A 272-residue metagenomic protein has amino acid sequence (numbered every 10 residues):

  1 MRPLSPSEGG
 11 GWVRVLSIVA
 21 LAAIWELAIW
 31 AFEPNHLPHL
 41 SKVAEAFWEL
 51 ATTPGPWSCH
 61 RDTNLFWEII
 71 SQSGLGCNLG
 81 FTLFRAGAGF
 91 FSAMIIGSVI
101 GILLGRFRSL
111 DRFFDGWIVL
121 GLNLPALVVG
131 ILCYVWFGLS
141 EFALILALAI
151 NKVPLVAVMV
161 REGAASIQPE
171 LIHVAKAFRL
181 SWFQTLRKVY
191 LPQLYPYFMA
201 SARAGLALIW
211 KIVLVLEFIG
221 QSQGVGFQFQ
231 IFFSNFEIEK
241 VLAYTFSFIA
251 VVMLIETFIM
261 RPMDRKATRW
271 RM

Functional and structural regions predicted by a protein language model:
M1-V19, T257-M272: Transmembrane alpha-helical segments of polytopic membrane transport and secretion proteins
R2-P3, A31-F91: Periplasmic/extracellular loop-to-transmembrane helix junction in inner-membrane transport proteins
G76-F84, D111, I118-G121, G138 (+5 more regions): Alpha-helical membrane-interface segments at transmembrane helix boundaries
F84-I118: Transmembrane-helix boundary motif in ABC transporter permease subunits
D115-K152, E162: Generic hydrophobic transmembrane alpha-helix motif, especially the helices
L146, I150, W182-L216, E239 (+2 more regions): Transmembrane alpha-helices
L155-S201: Short cytoplasmic-facing helical segments at TM-TM junctions of multi-pass membrane proteins
V225-M263: Hydrophobic alpha-helical transmembrane segments of polytopic membrane proteins
